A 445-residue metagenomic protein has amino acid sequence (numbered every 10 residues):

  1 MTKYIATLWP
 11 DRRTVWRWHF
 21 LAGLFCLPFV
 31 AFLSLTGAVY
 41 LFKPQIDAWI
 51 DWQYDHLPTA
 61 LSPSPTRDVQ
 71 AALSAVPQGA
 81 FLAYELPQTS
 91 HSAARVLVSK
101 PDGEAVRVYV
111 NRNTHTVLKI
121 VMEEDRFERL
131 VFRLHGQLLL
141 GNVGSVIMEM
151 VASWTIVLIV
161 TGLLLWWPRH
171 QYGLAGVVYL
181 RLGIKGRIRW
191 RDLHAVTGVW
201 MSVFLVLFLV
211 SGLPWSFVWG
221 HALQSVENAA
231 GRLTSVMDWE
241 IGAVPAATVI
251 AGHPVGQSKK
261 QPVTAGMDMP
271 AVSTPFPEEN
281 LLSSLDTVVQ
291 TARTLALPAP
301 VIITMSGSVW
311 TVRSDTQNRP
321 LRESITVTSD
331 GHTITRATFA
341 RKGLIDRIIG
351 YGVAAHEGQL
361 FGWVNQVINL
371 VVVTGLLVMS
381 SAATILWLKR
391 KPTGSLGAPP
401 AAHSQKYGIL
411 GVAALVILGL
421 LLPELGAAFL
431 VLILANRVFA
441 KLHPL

Functional and structural regions predicted by a protein language model:
M1-L445: Conserved histidines in hydrophobic membrane contexts and catalytic metal-binding motifs
